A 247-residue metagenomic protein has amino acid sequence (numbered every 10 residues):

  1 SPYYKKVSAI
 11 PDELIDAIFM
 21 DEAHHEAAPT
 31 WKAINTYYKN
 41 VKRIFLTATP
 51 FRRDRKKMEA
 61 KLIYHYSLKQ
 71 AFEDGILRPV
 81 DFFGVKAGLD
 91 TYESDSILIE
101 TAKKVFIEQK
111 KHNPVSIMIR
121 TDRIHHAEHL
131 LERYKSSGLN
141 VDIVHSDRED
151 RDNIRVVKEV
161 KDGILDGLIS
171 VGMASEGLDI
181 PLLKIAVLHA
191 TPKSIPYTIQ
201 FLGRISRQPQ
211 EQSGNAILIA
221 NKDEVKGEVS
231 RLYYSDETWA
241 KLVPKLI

Functional and structural regions predicted by a protein language model:
S1-M20, E26-A33, S170-V171: Conserved RecA-like ASCE ATPase "motif II neighborhood" in helicase/translocase motors
I15, I169, A174-T191, Y197-Q200 (+1 more regions): A short beta-strand element within the Helicase C-terminal
A17, H24-P79: Post-DEXD/H (motif II) to motif III coupling segment of the RecA-like Helicase ATP-binding lobe
D21-E22, H189: Walker B catalytic acidic pair
L62-H125, R133: Conserved interdomain linker/interface between the two RecA-like ATPase lobes of SF2 helicase motors
D122-H145: Conserved helicase motor "Helicase C" RecA-like lobe of SF1/SF2 P-loop NTPases
N140-G172: Conserved helicase ATPase core of P-loop NTP-dependent helicases/translocases
T198-Q200, R204-S235: Conserved segment of the helicase C-terminal RecA-like domain
